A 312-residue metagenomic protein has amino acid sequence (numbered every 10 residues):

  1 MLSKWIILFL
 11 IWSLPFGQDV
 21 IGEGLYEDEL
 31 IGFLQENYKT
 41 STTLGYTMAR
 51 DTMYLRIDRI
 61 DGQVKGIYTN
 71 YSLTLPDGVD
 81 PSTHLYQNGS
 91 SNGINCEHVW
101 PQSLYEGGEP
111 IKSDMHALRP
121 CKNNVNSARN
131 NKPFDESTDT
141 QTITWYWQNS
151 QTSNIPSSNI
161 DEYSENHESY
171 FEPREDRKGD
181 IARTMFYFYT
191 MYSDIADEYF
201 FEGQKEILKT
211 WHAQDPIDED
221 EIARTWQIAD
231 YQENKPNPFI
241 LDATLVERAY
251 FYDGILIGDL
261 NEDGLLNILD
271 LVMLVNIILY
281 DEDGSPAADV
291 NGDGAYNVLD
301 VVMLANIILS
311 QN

Functional and structural regions predicted by a protein language model:
K4-L14: Sec-dependent N-terminal signal peptides
P15-V20, E247-N261, Q311-N312: Low-complexity, Pro/Thr/Ser/Gly/Ala-rich linker/spacer regions in secreted, extracellular modular proteins
Q18-T74, A249: N-terminal module-boundary/linker segments of secreted carbohydrate-active enzymes
E27, I31, Q35, R119 (+7 more regions): Extracytoplasmic/secreted envelope proteins and their assembly/folding machinery, especially bacterial periplasmic
Y71-G93: Short, His- and charge-rich active-site/binding loops that engage polyanionic ligands
Y86-N95, V99-G254: Domain-level detector of nuclease and nuclease-like folds in predominantly extracellular/periplasmic contexts
I255-D259, Y280-D289: Extracellular-facing binding/remodeling surfaces
D263-G284, D293-N312: Alpha-helical segments with a strong preference for the paired helices of cellulosomal dockerin domains
